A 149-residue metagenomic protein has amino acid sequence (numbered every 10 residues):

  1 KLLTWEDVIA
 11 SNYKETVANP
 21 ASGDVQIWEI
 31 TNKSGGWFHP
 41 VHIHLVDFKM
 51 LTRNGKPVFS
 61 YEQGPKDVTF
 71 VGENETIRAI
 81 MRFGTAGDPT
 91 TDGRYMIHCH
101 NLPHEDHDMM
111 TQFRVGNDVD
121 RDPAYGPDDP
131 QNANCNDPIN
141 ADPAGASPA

Functional and structural regions predicted by a protein language model:
K1-T85, N117, D128-A149: Edge beta-strand plus adjacent loop/short-helix module at the start of the mature soluble/periplasmic domain
Q26, H39, G93, I97 (+1 more regions): Residue-level detector of short, conserved catalytic/binding motifs and their immediate flanks
T31-K33, H100-H104: Beta-strand-rich extracellular modules
G35, D88-P89, E105: Short glycine/serine/proline-enriched coil/turn segments at secondary-structure junctions
R53, H107-M109: Hydrophobic alpha-helical membrane-insertion segments
T85-Y95: Short glycine/proline/serine/threonine-rich loop/turn segments at secondary-structure transition edges
M109-R121: Short beta-strand elements
